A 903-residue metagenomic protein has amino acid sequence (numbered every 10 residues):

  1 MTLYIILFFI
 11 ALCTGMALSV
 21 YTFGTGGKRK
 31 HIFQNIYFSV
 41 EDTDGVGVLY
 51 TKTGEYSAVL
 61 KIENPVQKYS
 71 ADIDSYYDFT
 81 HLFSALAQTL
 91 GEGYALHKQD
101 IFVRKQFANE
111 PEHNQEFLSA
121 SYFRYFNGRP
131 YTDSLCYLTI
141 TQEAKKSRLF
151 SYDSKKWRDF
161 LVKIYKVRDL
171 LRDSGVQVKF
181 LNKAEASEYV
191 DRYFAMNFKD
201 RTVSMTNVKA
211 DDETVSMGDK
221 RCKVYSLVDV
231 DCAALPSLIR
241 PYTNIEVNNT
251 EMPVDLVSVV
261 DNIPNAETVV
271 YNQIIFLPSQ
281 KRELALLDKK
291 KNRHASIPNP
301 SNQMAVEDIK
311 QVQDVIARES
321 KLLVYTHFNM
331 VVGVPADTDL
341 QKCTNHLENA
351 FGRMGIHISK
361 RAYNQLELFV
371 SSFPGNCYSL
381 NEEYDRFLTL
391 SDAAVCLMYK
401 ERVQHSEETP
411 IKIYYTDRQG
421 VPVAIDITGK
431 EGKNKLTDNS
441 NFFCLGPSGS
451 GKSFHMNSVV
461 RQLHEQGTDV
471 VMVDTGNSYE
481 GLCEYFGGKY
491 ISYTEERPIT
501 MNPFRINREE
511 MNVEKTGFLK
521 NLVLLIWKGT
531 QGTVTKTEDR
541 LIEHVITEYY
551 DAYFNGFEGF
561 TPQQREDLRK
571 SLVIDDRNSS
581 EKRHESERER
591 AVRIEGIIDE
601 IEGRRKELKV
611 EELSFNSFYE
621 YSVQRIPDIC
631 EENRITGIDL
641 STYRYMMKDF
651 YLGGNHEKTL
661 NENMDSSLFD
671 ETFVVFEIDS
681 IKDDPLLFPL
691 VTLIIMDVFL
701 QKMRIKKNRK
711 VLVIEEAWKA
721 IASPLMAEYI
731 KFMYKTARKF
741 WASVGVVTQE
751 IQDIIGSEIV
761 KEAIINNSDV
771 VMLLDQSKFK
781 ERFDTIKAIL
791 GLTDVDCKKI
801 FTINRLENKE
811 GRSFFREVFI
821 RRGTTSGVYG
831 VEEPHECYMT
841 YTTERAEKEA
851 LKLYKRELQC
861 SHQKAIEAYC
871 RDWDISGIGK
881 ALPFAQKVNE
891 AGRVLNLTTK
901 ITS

Functional and structural regions predicted by a protein language model:
T2-K400: Extended, folded cores of ATP/NTP-driven motor/assembly subunits in large transport and secretion machines
Y76-T89, D261, I356-H357, E367-V423 (+5 more regions): P-loop NTPase motor domains
C444: Hydrophobic anchor at the beta1->P-loop junction of P-loop NTPases
S448: The conserved Walker
K452: Conserved lysine of the Walker
H455: Hydrophobic positions on the alpha1 helix immediately C-terminal to the Walker A/P-loop
R461-V471, F486: Post-Walker A helix-loop "phosphate-sensing" segment adjacent to the P-loop in P-loop NTPases
E496-V534, L725, Y729-G827: Conserved ATP-driven motor cores of ASCE-family P-loop NTPases powering translocation/secretion/packaging/pilus
